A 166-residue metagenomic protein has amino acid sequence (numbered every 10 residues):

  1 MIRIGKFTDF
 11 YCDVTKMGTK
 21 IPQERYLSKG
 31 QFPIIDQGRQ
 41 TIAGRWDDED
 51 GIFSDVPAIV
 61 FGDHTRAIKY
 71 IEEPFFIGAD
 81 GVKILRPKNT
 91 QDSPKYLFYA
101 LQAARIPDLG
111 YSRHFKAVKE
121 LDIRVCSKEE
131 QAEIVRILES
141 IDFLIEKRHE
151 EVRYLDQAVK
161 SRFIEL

Functional and structural regions predicted by a protein language model:
M1-Q40, R124-R136, E146-L166: Non-catalytic DNA-recognition/assembly elements of restriction-modification systems
L27, R113-H114: Short, glycine-/polar-rich solvent-exposed loops and beta-turns at beta-strand/coil boundaries
D36-Q102, I106, F115, K119: A short beta-sheet element
A103, L144-K147: Membrane-interface junctions
E139-D142: A specific heptad-register position in long alpha-helical coiled-coils used by two-component signaling proteins
